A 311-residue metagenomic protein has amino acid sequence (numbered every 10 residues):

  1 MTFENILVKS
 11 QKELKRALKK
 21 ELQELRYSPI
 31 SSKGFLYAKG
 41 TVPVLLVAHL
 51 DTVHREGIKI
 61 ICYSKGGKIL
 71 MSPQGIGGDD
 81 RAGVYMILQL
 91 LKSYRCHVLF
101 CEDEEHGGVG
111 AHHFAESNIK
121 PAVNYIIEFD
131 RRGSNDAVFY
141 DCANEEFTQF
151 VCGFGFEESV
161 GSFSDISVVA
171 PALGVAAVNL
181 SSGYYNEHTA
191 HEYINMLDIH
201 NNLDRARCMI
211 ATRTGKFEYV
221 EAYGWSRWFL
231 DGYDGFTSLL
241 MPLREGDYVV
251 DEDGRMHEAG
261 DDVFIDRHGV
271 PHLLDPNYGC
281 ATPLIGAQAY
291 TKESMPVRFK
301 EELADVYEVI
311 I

Functional and structural regions predicted by a protein language model:
T2-V42: A non-catalytic alpha/beta surface segment that caps or lines the substrate-entry region of metallo-dependent hydrolase
L36-G78: Catalytic-core environment of secreted peptidases
V53, Q74-V151, E158: Acidic/histidine-rich catalytic neighborhood of metal-dependent amide-processing enzymes
E157-N202: Zn-dependent metallopeptidase/amidohydrolase metal-coordination segment
N186-M241: His/Asp/Glu-rich mid-to-C-terminal helical/loop segments that flank catalytic regions of hydrolases
L240-D251, G260: Short coil-to-beta transition motif at edge beta-strands of beta-rich domains
M256-V263: Short beta-strand-centered aromatic/proline hotspots
L273-V309: Intrinsically disordered, low-complexity, charged/polar segments
